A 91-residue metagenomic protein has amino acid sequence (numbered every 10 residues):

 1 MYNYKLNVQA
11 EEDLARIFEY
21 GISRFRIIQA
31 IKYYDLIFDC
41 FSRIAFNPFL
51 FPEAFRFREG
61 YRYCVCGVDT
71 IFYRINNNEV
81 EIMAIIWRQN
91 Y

Functional and structural regions predicted by a protein language model:
M1-F55: Basic, Lys/Arg-enriched alpha-helical interface segments
C40, C64-C66: Generic recognition of cysteine residues
R56-Y63: Short, hydrophobic/aromatic-rich segments at coil-to-beta transitions
C66-Y91: Enriched for short, Lys/Arg-rich terminal
